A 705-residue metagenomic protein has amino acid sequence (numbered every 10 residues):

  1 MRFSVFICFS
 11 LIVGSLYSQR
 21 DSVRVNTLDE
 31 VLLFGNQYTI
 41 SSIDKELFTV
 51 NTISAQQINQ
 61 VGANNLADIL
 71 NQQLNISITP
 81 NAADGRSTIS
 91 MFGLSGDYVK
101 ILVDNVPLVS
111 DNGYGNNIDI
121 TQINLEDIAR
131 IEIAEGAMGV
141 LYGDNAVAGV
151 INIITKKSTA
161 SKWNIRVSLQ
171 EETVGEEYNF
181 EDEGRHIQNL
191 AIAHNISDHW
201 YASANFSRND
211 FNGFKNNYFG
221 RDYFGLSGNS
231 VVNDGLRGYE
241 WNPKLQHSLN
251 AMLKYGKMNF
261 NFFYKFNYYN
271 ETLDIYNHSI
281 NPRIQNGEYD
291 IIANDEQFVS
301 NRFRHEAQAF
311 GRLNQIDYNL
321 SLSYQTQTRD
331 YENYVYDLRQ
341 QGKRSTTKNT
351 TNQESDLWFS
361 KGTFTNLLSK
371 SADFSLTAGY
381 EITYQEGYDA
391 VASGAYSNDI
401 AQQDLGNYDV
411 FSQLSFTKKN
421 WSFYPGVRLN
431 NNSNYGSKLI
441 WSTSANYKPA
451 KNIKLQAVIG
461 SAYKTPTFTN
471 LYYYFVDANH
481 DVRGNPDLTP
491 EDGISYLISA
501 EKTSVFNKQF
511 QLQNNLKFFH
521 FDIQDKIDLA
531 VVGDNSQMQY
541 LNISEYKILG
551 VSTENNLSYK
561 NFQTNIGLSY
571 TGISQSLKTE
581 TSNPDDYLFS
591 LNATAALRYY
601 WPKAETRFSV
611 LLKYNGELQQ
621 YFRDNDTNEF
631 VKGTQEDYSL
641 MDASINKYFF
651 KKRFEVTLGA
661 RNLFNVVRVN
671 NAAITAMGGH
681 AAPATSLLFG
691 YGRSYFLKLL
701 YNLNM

Functional and structural regions predicted by a protein language model:
E30-N59, T88: N-terminal periplasmic "start-of-domain" segments of outer-membrane beta-barrel proteins
V50, A67-P107: Extracytoplasmic beta-strand/coil segments of soluble accessory domains associated with Gram-negative outer-membrane
P107-E135, L190: Short acidic/polar hinge/loop motifs at secondary-structure boundaries that mediate gating or recognition
Q122-R166: A beta-strand signature from Gram-negative outer-membrane beta-barrel systems, especially the internal plug domain
S168, I292-Q308, Q403, K448 (+7 more regions): Outer-membrane beta-barrel signature, preferentially recognizing the C-terminal barrel domain of Gram-negative
F211-N212, N217, G616-Y621, K647-M705: C-terminal beta-signal and adjacent terminal beta-strands/loops of Gram-negative outer-membrane beta-barrel proteins
F211-N250, K254-N314, Y318, T326-E354: Flexible loop and strand-edge segments within Gram-negative outer membrane beta-barrel domains
T417-S422, Q513, K517-D522, L541-D624 (+1 more regions): Gram-negative outer-membrane beta-barrel transporters
